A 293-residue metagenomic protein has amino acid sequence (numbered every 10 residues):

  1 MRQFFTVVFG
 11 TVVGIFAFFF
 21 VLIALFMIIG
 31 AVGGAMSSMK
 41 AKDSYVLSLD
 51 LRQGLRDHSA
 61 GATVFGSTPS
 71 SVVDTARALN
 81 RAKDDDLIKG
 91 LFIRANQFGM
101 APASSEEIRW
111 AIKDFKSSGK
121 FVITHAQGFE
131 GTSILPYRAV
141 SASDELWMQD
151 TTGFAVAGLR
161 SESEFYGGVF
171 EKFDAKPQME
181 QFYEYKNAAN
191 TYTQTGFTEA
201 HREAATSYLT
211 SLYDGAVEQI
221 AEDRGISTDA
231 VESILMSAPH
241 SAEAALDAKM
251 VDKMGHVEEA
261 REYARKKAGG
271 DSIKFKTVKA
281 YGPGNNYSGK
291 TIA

Functional and structural regions predicted by a protein language model:
M1-T228, P239, R261, R265-A293: Small-residue-centered hinge/linker elements
I234-H240: Short helix-initiation/N-cap motifs at beta->coil->alpha
H256-E258: Extracellular glycan-binding segments that recognize GlcNAc-based cell-wall polysaccharides
